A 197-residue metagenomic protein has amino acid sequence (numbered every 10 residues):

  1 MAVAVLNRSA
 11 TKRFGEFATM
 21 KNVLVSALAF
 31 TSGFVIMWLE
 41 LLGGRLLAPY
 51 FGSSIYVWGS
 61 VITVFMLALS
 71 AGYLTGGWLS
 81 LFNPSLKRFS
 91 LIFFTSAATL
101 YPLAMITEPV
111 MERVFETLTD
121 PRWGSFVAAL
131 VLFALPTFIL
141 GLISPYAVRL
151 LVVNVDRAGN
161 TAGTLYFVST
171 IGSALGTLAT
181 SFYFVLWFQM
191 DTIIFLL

Functional and structural regions predicted by a protein language model:
A2-L197: Alpha-helical transmembrane segments of multi-pass membrane proteins
